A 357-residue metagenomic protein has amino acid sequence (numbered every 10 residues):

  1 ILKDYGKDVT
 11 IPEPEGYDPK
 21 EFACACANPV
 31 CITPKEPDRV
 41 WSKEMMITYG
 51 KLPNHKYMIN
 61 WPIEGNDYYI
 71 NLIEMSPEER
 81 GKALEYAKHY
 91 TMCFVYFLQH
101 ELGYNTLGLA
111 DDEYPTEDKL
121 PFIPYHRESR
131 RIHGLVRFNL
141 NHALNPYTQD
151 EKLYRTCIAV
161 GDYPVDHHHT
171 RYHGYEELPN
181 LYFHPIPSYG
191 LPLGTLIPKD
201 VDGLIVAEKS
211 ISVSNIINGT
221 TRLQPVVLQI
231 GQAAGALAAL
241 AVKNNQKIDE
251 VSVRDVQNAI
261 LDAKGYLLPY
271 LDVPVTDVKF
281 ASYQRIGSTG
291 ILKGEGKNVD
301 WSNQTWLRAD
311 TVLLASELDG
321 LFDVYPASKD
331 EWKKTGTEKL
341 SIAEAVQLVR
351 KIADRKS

Functional and structural regions predicted by a protein language model:
I1, F97-E101, A241-N244, A259-Y266 (+3 more regions): Structured segments of extracytoplasmic/periplasmic soluble domains in secreted or envelope-associated proteins
I1-A259: Flavin (FAD/FMN)-binding glycine-rich loop and adjacent Rossmann-like elements that form
G6, G16, P29, G103 (+3 more regions): Short, flexible coil/linker elements and helix-boundary hinge sites characteristic of intrinsically disordered
S42, S76, S129, S188 (+9 more regions): Generic serine detector
E250-S282: Long, well-structured alpha-helical subdomains associated with metal-dependent extracellular/ecto-lumenal hydrolases
P269-G320, V324-R355: Extracytoplasmic Gram-positive cell-surface binding/anchoring modules and repeats
